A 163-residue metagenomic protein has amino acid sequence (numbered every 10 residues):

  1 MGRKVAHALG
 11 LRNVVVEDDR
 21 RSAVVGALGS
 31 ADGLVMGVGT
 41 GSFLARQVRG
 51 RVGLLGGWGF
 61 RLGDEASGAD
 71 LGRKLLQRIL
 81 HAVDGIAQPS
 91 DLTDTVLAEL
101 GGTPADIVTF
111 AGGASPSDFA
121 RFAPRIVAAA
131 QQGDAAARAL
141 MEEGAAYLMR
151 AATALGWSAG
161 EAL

Functional and structural regions predicted by a protein language model:
M1-P89: Phosphate-binding/catalytic loop of phosphoryl-transfer enzymes
A6-H7, V24-L34, L76-L163: ATP-binding/phosphotransfer module of carbohydrate and carboxylate kinases, centering on a glycine-rich
